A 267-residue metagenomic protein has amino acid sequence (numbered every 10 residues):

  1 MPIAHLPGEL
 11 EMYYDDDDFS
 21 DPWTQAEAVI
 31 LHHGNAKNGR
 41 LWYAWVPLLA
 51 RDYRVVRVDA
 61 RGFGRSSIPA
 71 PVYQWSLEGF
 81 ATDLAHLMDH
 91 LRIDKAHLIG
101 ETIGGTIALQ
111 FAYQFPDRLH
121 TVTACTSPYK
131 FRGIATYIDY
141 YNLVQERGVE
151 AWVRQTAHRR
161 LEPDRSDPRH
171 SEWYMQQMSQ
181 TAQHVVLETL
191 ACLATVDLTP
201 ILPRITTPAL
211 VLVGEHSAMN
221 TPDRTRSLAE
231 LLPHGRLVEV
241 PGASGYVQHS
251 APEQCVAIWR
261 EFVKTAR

Functional and structural regions predicted by a protein language model:
L10-P69, Y73: Conserved HGGG/HGGXW glycine-rich cap/lid loop of the alpha/beta-hydrolase fold
H33-N35, A96, G100-T102: Conserved alpha/beta-hydrolase "nucleophile elbow" surrounding the catalytic nucleophile
E78-A96: Conserved acidic catalytic loop of the alpha/beta-hydrolase fold
T106-Q114, R118-G148: Flexible "cap/lid" loop of the alpha/beta hydrolase fold
R132-A135, R147-R204: Conserved alpha/beta-hydrolase catalytic His-Asp/Glu region
I205, V211-V213: Short beta-strand/loop motif that positions the catalytic acidic residue of the alpha/beta-hydrolase fold
E215-N220, G245: Acidic catalytic loop of the alpha/beta-hydrolase fold
H234-R267: Catalytic active-site module of serine/aspartate enzymes centered on a nucleophile-bearing elbow/loop
